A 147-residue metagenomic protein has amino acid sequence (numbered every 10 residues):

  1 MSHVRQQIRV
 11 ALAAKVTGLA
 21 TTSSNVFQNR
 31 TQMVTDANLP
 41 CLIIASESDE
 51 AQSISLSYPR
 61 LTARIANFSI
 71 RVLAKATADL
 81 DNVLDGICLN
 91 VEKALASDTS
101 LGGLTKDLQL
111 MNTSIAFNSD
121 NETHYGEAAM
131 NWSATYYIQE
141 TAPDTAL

Functional and structural regions predicted by a protein language model:
M1-T35, S46-L147: Charged, amphipathic alpha-helical segments and their flanking helix caps
